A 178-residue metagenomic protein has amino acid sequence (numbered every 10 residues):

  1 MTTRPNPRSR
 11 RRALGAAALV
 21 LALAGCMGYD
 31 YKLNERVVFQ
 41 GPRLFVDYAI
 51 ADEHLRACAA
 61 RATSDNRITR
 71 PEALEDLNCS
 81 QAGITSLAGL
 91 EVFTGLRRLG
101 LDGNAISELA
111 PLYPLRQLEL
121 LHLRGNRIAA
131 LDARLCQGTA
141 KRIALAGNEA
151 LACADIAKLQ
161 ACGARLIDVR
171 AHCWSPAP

Functional and structural regions predicted by a protein language model:
T3-G15: Bacterial N-terminal signal peptides that target proteins for export
A22-G25: C-terminal motif of bacterial Sec signal peptides marking the signal peptidase cleavage site
M27-Y29: Bacterial signal peptide processing site
L33-R61: Surface-exposed cap/linker segments adjacent to membranes
C58, A62, L159-C162: Residues that form generic nucleotide/phosphate-binding pockets
N66: Extracellular acidic loop/turn motifs
T69-T85, G89-P178: Concave beta-strand-loop units of leucine-rich repeat
